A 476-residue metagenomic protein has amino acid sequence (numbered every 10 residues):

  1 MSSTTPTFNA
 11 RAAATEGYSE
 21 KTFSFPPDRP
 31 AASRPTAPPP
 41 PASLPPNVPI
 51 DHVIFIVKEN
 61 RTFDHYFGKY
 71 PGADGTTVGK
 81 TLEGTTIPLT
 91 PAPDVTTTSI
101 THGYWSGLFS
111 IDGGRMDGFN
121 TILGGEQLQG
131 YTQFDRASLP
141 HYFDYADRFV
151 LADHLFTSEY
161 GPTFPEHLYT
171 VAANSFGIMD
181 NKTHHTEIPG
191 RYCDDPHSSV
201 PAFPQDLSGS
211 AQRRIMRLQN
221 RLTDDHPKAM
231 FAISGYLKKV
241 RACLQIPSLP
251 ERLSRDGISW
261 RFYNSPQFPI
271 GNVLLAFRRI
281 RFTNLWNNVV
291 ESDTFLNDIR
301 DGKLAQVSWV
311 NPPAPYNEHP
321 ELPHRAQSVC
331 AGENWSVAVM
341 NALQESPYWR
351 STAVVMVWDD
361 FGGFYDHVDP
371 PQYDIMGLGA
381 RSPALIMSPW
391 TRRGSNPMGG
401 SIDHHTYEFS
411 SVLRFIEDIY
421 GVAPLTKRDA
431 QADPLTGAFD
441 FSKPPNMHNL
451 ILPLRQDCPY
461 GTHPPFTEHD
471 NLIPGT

Functional and structural regions predicted by a protein language model:
S2-T476: N-terminal pro-sequences and low-complexity stem/linker regions of secreted or lumenal proteins
